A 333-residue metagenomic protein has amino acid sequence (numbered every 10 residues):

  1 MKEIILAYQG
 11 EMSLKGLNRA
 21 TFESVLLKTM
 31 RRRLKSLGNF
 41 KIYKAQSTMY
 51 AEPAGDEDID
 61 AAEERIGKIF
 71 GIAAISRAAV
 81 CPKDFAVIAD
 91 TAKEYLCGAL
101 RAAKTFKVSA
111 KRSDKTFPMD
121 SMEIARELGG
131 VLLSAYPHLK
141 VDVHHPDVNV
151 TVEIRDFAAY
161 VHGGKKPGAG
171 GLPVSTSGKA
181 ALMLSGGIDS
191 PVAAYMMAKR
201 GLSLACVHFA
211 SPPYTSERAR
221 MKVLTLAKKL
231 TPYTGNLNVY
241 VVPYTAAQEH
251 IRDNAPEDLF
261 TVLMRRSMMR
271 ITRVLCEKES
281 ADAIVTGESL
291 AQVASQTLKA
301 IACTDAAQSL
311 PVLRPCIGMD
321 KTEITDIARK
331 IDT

Functional and structural regions predicted by a protein language model:
M1-A181, P191-L237, A306: RNA-binding accessory domains that recognize and position tRNA/RNA substrates
E3-I4, V241, T297: N-proximal short alpha-helices
E127-L132, K165, A169-S177, Q248-E249 (+2 more regions): Active-site adenylate/phosphate-handling loop in enzymes that bind or generate adenylated species
D142, Y240-V242, L313: General small-molecule cofactor/ligand-binding pocket signal
G187: Conserved G/P- and acidic residue-centered "switch" motifs that form tight phosphate/ATP-binding loops in soluble
V207-H208, V239-P243, D282-E288: Short, conserved beta-strand edge motifs with alternating hydrophobic and charged residues
A227-N254: A conserved beta-strand->alpha-helix junction
